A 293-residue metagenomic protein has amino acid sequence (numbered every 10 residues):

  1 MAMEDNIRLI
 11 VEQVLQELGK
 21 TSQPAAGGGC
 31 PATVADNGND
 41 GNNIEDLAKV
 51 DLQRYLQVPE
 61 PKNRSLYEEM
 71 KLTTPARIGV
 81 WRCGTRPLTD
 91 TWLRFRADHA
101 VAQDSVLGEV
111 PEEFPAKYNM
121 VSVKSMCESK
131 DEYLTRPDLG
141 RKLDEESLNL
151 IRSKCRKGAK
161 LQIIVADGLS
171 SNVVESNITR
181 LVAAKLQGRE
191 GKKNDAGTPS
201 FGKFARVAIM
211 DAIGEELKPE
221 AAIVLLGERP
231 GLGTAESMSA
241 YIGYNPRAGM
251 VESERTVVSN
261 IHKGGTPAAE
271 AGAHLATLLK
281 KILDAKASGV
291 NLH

Functional and structural regions predicted by a protein language model:
M1-E45: Protein-protein interaction and targeting regions used for scaffolding, dimerization, and localization
A2-L9, S105, Y118, D138 (+6 more regions): Conserved active-site and cofactor/substrate-binding residues in soluble primary-metabolism enzymes
V11, L15-S22, C127, L186-R189 (+5 more regions): Structural signal for hydrophobic packing residues in well-ordered secondary-structure cores of soluble enzyme domains
Q23-A25, K192-T198, D284-H293: Flexible, glycine/charged-enriched surface loops at secondary-structure junctions
P31-D138: Active-site loop/lid in soluble adenylation, ligation, and acyl-transfer enzymes
V123-M126, A166-G168, G202-F204, L225-R229 (+2 more regions): Fold-independent oxyanion-binding glycine-rich loops and adjacent beta-strand/coil segments at enzyme active sites
T135-I164, G168-A221, G233, S239-I242 (+1 more regions): Conserved mixed alpha/beta catalytic, RNA-binding, or beta-rich assembly cores of soluble enzyme, regulatory
L225-H293: C-terminal functional extensions of proteins
